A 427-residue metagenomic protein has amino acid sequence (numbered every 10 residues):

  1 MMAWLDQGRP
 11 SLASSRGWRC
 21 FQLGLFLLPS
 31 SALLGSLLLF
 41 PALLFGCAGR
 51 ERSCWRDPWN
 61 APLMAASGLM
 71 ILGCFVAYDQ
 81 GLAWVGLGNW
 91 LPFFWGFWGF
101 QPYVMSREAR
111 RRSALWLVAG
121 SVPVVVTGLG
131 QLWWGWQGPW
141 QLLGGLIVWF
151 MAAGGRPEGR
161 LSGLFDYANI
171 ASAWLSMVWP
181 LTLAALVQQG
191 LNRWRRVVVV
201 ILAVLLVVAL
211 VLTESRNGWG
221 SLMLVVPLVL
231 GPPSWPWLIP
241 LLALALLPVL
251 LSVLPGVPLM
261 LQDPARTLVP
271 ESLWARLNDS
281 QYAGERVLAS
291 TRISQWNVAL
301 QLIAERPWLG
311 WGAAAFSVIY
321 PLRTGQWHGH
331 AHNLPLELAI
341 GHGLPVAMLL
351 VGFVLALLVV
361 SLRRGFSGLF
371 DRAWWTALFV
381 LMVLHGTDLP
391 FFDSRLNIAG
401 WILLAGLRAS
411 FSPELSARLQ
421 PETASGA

Functional and structural regions predicted by a protein language model:
M1-V85, W95, Q101, M105-R111 (+4 more regions): Transmembrane signal-anchor hairpin modules in multi-pass inner-membrane enzymes, especially those that act on
G17-Q22, F150-L164, S290, P321-L336: Juxtamembrane membrane-water interface segments that cap and precede transmembrane helices
Q22, L39-L43, I71-L72, W95 (+5 more regions): Alpha-helical transmembrane segments of multi-pass inner-membrane proteins
P29-L38, V85-G86, S162-V178, A339-G343 (+1 more regions): Membrane-interface micro-motifs in multi-pass membrane enzymes
P41-G46, M223-P227, P236-L238, R372-G386 (+1 more regions): Transmembrane alpha-helices of multi-pass inner-membrane enzymes
V76-W84, L164, V211-L212, G386-F392: Membrane-interface helix caps and helix-loop-helix hairpins in membrane proteins
L132-G135, L230-A283, V287, N297-E305: A membrane-periplasm/extracellular boundary helix in multi-pass inner-membrane enzymes that assemble envelope glycans
Q281-H342: Long extracytoplasmic/lumenal interhelical loops at the membrane interface of multi-pass membrane proteins
